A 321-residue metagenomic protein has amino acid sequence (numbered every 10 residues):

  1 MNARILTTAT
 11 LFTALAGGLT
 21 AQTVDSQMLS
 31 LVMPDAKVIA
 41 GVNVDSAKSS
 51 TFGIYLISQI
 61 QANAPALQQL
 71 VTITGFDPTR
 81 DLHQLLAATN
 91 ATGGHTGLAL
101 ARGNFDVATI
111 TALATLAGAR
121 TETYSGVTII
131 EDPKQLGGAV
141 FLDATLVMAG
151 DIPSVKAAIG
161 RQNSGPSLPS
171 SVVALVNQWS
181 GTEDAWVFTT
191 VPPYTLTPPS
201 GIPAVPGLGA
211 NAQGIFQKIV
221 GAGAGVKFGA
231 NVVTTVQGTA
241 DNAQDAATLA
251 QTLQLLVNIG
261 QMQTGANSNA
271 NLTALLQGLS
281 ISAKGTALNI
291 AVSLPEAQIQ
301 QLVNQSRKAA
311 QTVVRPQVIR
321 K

Functional and structural regions predicted by a protein language model:
M1-T7: Positively charged n-region of N-terminal signal peptides that target proteins for export
T7-G18: Bacterial N-terminal signal peptides
Q22-P133, V176-G214, Q251-L276, Q300-K321: Structural boundary/hinge residues at secondary-structure and domain interfaces
M28, Q84-A88, Q135-L142, A222-V226: Short, surface-exposed beta-strand/loop micro-motifs that present aromatic residues
A40, D132-N163, K227, N231 (+1 more regions): A short, solvent-exposed beta-edge/loop patch
G94-T96, F105, Y124-G126, V140-V147 (+1 more regions): Short, solvent-exposed coil/turn segments at beta-strand boundaries
A139-T197: A conserved glycine-rich beta-strand in the N-terminal activation segment of trypsin-fold
I215-V220, A224-A283: Intrinsically disordered, low-complexity segments enriched in Gly and acidic/Ser/Thr residues that form flexible
